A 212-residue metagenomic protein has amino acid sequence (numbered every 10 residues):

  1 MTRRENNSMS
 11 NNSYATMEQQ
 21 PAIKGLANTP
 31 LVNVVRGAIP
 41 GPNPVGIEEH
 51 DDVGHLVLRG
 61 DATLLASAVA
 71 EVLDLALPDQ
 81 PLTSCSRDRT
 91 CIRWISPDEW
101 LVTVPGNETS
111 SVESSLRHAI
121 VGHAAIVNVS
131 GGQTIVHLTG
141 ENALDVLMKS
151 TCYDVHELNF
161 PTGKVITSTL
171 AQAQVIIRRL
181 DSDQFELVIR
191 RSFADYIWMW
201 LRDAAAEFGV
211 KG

Functional and structural regions predicted by a protein language model:
M1-G212: Basic, glycine/lysine-rich polyanion-binding surfaces/domains
